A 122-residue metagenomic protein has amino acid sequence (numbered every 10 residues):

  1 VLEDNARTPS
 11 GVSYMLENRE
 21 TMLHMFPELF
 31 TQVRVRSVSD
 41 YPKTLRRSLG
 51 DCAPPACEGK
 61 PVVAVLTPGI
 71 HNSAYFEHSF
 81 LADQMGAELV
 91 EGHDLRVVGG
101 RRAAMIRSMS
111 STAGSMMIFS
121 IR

Functional and structural regions predicted by a protein language model:
V1-R122: Domain-scale recognition of functional cores that engage charged ligands
